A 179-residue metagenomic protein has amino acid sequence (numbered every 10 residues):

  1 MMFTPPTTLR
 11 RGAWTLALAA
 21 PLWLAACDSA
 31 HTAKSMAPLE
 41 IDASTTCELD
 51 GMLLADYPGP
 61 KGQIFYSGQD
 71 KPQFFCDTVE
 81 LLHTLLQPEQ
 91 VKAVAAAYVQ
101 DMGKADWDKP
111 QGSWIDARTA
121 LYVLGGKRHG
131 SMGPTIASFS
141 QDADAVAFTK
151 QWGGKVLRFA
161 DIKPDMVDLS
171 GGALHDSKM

Functional and structural regions predicted by a protein language model:
M2-L16: Bacterial N-terminal signal peptides that target proteins for export
W23-A26: C-terminal motif of bacterial Sec signal peptides marking the signal peptidase cleavage site
D28-A30: Bacterial signal peptide processing site
L39-F74, V79: Post-signal-peptide N-terminal segment of Sec-exported extracytoplasmic proteins
D42-T45, Y57-K61, K71, K92-V94 (+3 more regions): Extracytoplasmic
T78-Q90: Short metal-binding segments enriched for Cys and/or His
E89-K109, R158-M179: ADP-ribosyltransferase catalytic core
A95-F159: Thiol/selenol-based redox catalytic cores and closely related redox-interacting motifs
